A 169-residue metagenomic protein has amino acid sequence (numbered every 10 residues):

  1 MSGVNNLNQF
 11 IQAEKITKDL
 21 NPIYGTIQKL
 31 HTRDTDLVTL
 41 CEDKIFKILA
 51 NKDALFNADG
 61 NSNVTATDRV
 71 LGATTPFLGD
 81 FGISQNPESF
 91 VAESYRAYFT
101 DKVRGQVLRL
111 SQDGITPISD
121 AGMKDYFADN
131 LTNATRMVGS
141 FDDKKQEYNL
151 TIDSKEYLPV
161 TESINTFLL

Functional and structural regions predicted by a protein language model:
N5-I23, D68-G82: A short helix->beta-strand "capping" segment at the edge of beta-propeller domains
N21-L37: Beta-strand-rich domains and repeat architectures in extracellular enzymes and scaffolds, especially beta-propellers
T35-D36, E42-L169: Beta-sheet-dominated scaffold domains
